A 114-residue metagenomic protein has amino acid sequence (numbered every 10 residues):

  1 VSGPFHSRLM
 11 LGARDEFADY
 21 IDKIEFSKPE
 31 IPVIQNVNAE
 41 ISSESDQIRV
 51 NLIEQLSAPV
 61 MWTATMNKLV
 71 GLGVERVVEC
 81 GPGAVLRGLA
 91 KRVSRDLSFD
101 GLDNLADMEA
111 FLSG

Functional and structural regions predicted by a protein language model:
V1-G114: Acyl-group transfer acyltransferase/transacylase scaffold of fatty acid/polyketide systems
